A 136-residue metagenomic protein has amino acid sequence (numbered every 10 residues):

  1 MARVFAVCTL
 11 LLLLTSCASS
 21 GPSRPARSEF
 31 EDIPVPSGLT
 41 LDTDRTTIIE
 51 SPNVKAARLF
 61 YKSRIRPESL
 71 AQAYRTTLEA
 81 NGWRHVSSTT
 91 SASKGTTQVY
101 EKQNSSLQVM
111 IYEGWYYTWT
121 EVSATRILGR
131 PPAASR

Functional and structural regions predicted by a protein language model:
M1-C8: Bacterial N-terminal signal peptides that target proteins for export
C8-L11, S37: N-terminal regions of proteins, emphasizing targeting and processing segments when present
L13-S16: C-terminal motif of bacterial Sec signal peptides marking the signal peptidase cleavage site
A18-R136: An acidic-aromatic pocket/loop used at catalytic or ligand-binding sites
